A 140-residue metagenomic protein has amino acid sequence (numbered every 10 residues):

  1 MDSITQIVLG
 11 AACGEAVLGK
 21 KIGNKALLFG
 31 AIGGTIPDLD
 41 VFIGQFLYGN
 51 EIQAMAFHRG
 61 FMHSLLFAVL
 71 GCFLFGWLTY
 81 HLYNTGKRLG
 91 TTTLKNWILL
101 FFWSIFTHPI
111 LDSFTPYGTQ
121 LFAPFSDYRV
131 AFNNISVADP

Functional and structural regions predicted by a protein language model:
M1-P140: N-terminal membrane-targeting hydrophobic helices
